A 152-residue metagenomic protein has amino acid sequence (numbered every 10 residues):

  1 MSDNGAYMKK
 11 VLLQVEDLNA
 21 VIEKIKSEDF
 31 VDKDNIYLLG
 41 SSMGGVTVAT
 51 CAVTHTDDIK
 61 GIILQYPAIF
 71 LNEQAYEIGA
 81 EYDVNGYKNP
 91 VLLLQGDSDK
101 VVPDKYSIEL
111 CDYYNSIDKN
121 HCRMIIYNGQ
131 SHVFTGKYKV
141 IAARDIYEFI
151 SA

Functional and structural regions predicted by a protein language model:
M1, P67, Y127-G129: Active-site loop/turn elements of alpha/beta-hydrolase fold enzymes, especially the short glycine-/histidine-rich
M1-D29: Serine-hydrolase catalytic machinery in alpha/beta-hydrolase-like enzymes
A20-D83: Primarily recognizes the serine-hydrolase "nucleophile elbow" in alpha/beta-hydrolase and SGNH/GDSL folds
L71, S98-V102: Acidic catalytic loop of the alpha/beta-hydrolase fold
Y82-K88, S116-I117: Short, conserved loop/helix-junction motifs that constitute active-site signature segments in enzyme catalytic cores
Y87, L93-Q95, D99: Short beta-strand/loop motif that positions the catalytic acidic residue of the alpha/beta-hydrolase fold
P103-Y113: Short alpha-helix in the alpha/beta-hydrolase fold that links the catalytic acid
D118-A152: C-terminal catalytic histidine-bearing segment of alpha/beta-hydrolase fold enzymes
